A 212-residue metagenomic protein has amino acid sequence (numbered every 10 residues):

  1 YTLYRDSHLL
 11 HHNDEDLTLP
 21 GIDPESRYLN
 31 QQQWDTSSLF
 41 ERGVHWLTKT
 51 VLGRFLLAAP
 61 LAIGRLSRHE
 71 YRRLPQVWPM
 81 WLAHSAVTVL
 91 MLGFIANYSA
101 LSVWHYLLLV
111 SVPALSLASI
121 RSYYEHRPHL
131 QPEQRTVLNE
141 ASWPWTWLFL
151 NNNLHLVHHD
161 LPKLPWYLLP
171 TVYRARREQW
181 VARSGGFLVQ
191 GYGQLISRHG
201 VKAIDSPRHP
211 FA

Functional and structural regions predicted by a protein language model:
Y1-W104, K163, Y167-A212: Non-catalytic, topology-defining segments of multipass membrane proteins
T2-Y4, V51-A62, Y106-Q131, N151 (+1 more regions): Transmembrane alpha-helical segments that form the membrane-embedded catalytic/substrate-channel core of multi-pass
Y28-L29, V89, L115-L117, L148-F149: Short hydrophobic "helix-edge" motifs at membrane interfaces and signal-peptide entry regions
F40, W145-L148, N153: Alpha-helical membrane-protein architecture signal
S85-A86, I95-N97, S119-S122, R135-T136: Generic detector of short, locally flexible boundary/turn motifs and exposed helical patches
I95, H126-R127, E140-W143: Short, flexible segments with low predicted structural confidence
Q134-W147: Membrane-cytosol interface motif
